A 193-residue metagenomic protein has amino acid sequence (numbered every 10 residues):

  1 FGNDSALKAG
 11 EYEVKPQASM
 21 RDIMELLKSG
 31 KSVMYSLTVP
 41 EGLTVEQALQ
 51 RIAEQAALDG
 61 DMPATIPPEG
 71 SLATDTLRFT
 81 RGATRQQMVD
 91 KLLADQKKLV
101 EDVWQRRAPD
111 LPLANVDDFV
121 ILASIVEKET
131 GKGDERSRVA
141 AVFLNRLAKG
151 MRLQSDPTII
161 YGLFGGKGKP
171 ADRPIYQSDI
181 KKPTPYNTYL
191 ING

Functional and structural regions predicted by a protein language model:
F1-L7, P40-V45, G70: Acidic helix-start/capping segments at beta-turn-to-alpha-helix junctions
F1-S32: Terminal hydrophobic membrane-targeting helix
E13, V33, L49-D59, P63-G193: Bacterial extracytoplasmic/cell-wall-associated proteins, especially those involved in peptidoglycan
